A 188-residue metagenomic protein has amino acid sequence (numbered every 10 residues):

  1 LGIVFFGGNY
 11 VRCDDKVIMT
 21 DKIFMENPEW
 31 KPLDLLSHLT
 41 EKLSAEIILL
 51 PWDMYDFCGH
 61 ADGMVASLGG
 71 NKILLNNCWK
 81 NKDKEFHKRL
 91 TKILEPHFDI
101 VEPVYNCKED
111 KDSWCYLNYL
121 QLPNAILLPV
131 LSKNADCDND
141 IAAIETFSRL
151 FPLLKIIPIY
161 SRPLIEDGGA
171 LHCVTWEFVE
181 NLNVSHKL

Functional and structural regions predicted by a protein language model:
L1-L188: The feature marks the mature, well-folded catalytic cores of soluble enzymes
